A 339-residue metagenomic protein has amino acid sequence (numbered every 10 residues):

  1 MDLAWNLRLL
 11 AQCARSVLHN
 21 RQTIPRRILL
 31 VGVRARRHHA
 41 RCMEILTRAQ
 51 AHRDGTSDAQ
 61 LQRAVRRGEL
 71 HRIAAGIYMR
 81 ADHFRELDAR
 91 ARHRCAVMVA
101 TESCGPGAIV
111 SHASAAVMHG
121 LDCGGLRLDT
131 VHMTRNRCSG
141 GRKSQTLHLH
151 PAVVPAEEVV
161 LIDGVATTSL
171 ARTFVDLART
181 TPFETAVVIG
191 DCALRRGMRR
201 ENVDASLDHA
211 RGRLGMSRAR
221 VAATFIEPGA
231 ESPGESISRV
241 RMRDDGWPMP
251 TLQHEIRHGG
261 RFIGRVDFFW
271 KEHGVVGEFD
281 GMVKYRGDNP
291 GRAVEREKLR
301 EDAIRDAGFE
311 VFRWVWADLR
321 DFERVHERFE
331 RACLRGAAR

Functional and structural regions predicted by a protein language model:
M1-G215, L334-R339: Short gly/ser-rich loop at a beta-strand->alpha-helix junction or flexible surface loop bordering the NTP-binding
N6, L10-V33, R37-H39, Q50 (+2 more regions): Surface segments flanking catalytic/ligand-binding clefts of nucleic-acid enzymes
